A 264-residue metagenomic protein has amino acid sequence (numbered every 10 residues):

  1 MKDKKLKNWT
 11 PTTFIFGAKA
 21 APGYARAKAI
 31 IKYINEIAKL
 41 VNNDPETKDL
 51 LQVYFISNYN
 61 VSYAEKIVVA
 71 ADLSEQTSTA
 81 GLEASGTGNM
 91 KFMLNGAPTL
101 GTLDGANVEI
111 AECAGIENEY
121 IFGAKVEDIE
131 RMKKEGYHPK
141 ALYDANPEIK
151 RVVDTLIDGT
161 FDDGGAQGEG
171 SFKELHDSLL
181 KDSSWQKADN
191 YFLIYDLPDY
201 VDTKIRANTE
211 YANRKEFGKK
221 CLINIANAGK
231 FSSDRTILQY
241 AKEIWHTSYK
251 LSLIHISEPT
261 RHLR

Functional and structural regions predicted by a protein language model:
M1-E65, T79: Long, K/E/R/D-enriched contiguous segments that form extended
M1-K7, G164, L251-I256: Proteins with a high burden of low-complexity, intrinsically disordered sequence enriched in S/T/G/P/A and R, requiring
V69-A71, T77-C221, I225-K230, R235 (+1 more regions): Catalytic binding pocket for nucleotide-activated donors in carbohydrate/polymer assembly enzymes
I254-R264: Single conserved hydrophobic/aromatic residue that forms the stacking wall/gate of nucleotide- or nucleobase-binding
